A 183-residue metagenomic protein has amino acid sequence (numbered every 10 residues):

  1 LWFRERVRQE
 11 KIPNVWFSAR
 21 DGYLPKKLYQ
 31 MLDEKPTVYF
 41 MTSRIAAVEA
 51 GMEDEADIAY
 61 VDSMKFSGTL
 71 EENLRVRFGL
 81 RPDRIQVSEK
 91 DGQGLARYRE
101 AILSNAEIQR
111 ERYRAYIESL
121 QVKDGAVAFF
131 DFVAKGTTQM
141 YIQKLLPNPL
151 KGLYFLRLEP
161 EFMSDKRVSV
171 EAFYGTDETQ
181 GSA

Functional and structural regions predicted by a protein language model:
L1-A183: Long, low-complexity, Lys/Arg-enriched
